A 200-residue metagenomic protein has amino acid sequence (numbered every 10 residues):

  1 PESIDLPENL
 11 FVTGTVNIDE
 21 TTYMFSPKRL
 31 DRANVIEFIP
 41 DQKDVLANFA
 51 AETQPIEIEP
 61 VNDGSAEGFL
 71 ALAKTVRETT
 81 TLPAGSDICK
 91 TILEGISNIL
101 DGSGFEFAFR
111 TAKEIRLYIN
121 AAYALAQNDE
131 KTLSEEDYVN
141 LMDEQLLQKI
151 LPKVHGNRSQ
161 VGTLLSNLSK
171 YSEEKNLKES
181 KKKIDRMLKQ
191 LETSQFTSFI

Functional and structural regions predicted by a protein language model:
P1-I200: C-terminal regulatory/interaction module of P-loop NTP-utilizing enzymes
